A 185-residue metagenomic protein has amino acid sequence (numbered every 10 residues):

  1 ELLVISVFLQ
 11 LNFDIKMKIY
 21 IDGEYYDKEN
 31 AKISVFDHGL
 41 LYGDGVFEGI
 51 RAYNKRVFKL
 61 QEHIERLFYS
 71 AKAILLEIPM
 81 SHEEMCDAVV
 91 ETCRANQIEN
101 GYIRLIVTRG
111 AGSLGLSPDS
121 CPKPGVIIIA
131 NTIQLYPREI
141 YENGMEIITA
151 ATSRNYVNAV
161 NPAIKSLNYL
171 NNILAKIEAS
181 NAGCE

Functional and structural regions predicted by a protein language model:
F13-E185: Conserved alpha/beta cores of soluble small-molecule-handling proteins
